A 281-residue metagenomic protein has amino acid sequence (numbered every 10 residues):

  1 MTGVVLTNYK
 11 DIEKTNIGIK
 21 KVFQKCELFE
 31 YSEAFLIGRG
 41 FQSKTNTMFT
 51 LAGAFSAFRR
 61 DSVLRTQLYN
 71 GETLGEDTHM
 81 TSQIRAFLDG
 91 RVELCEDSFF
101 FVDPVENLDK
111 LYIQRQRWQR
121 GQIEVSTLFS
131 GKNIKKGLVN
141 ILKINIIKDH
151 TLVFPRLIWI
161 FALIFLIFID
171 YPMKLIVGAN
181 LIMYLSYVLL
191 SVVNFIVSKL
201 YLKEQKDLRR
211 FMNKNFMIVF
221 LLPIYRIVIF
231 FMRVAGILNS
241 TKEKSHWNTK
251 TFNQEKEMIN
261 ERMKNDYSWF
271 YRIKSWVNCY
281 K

Functional and structural regions predicted by a protein language model:
M1-Q67, G71, Q116-Q119, I123 (+1 more regions): Long helical/loop segments within the catalytic core of UDP-sugar-dependent glycosyltransferases, especially the large
E72, T81-F100: Catalytic donor-sugar/metal-binding loop of nucleotide-sugar-dependent glycosyltransferases
L74-M80, Q122: Acidic donor-binding loop at a coil-to-helix junction in glycosyltransferase catalytic cores that engages
C95-L111: Active-site donor/metal-binding and catalytic loop motifs of nucleotide-sugar-dependent glycosylation enzymes
D109-T151: Active-site-adjacent helix/loop segment of glycosyltransferases that harbors family-specific signature motifs
Q114-S126, K214-T241, S245-W269: Membrane-proximal soluble regions of multi-pass membrane proteins
H150-T241: Membrane-embedded multi-pass helical conduit in multi-pass membrane proteins, especially envelope-biosynthetic
